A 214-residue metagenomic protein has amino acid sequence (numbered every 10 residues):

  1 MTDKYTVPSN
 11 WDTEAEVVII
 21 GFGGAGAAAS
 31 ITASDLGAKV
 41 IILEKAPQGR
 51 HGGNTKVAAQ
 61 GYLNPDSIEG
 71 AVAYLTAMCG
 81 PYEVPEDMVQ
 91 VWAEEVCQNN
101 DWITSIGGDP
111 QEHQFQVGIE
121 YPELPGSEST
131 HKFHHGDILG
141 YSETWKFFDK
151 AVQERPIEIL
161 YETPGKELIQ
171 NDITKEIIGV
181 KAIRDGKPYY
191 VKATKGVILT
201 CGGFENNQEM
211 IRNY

Functional and structural regions predicted by a protein language model:
P8-A25, I41: Beta1/beta-strand and adjacent pyrophosphate-binding region of the FAD-binding site in flavoprotein oxidoreductases
V17-I20, Y190-G203: Short hydrophobic core segments
A25-A28, Q48: Conserved Rossmann-like nucleotide-cofactor binding loop
S30, S34: Gly/Ala-rich phosphate-binding loop of Rossmann-like dinucleotide-binding domains, activating on the conserved
D35-T55: Glycine-rich FAD pyrophosphate-binding loop
A59-W92: Glycine-rich active-site loop/strand segments that organize a redox cofactor
E94-Y189, T194, N207-M210: Conserved redox-cofactor binding core of oxidoreductases
L199-Y214: Flavin (primarily FAD) binding-site architecture
